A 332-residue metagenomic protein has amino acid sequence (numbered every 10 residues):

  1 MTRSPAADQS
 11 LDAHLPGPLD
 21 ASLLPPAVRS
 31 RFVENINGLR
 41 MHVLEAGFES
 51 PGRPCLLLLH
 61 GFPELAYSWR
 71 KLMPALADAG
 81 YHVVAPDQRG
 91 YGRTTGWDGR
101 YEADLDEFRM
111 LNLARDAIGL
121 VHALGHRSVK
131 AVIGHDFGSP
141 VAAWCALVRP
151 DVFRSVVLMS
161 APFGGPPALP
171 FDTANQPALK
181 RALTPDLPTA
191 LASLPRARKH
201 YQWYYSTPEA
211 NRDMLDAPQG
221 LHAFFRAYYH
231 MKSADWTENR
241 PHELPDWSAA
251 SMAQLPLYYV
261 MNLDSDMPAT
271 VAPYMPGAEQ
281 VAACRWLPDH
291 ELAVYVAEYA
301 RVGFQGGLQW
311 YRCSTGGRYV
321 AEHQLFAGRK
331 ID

Functional and structural regions predicted by a protein language model:
S4-S30, M41, E49, C55 (+2 more regions): Flexible "cap/lid" subdomain of the alpha/beta-hydrolase fold that forms the substrate-access gate
R31-I36: Short acidic-hydrophobic surface loop/beta-edge motif
L39, L44-G99, H135-F137: Conserved HGGG/HGGXW glycine-rich cap/lid loop of the alpha/beta-hydrolase fold
